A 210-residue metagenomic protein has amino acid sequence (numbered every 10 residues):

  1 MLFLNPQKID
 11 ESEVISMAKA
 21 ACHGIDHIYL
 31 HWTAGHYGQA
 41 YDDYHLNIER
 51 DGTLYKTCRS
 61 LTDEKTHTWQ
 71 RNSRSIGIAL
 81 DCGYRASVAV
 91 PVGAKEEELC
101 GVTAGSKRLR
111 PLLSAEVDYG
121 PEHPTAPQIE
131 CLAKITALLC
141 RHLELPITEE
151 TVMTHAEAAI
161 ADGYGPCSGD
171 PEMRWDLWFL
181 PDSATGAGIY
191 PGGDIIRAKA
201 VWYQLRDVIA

Functional and structural regions predicted by a protein language model:
M1-C22, G83-A210: Basic/polar, cationic surfaces and motifs that engage anionic cell-wall and phosphate/carboxylate ligands
M1-N72: N-terminal catalytic cores of peptidoglycan-degrading enzymes
H27, S75-G77, T151-M153: Structural preference for beta-strand elements that scaffold enzyme active sites
C58-D63, I76-G77, K107-L113: Short C-terminal domain-edge/linker segments immediately following a structured domain
H67-R85: Short HxH-centered metal-ligating active-site micro-motif
